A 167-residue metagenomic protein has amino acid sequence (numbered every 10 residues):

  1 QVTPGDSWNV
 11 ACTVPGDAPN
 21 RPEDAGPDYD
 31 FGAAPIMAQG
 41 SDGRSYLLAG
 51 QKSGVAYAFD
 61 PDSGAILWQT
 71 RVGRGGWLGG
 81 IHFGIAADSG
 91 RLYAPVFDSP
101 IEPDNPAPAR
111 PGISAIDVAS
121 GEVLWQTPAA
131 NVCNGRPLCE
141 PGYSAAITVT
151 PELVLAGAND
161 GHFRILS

Functional and structural regions predicted by a protein language model:
Q1-F31, I36-S167: Extracytoplasmic/lumenal domain signature
